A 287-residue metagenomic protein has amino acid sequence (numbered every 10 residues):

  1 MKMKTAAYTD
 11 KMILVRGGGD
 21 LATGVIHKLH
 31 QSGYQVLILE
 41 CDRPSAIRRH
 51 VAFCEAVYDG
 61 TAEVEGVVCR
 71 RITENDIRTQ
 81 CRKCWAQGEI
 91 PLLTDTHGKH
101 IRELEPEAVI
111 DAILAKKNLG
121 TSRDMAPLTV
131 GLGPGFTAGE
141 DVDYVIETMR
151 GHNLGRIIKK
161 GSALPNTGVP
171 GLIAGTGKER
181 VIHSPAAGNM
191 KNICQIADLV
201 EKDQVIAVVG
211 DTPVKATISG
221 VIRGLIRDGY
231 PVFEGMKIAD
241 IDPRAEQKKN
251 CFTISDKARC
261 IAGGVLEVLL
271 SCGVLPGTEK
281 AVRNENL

Functional and structural regions predicted by a protein language model:
K2-L287: Well-ordered secondary-structure scaffolds
